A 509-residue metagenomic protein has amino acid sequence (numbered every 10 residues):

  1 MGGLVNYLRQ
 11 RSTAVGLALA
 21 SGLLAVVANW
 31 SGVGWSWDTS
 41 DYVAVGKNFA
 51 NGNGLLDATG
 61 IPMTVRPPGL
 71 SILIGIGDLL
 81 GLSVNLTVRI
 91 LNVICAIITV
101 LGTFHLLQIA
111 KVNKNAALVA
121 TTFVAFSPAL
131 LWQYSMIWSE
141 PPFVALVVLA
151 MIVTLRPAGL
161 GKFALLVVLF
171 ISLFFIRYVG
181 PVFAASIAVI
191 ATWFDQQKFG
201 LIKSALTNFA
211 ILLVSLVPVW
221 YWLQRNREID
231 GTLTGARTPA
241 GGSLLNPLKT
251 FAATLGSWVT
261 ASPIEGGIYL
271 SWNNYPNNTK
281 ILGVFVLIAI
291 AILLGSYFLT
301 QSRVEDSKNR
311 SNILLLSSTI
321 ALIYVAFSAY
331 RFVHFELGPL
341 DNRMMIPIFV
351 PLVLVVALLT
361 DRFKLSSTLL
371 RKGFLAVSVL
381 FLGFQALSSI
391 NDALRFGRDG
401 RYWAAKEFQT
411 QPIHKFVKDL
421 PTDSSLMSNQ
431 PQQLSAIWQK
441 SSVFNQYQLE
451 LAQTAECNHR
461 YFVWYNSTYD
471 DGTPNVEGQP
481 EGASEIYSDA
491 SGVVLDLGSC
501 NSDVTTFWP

Functional and structural regions predicted by a protein language model:
G2-L4, L160-F163, F183-L216: Perimembrane helix-loop-helix junctions
A14, A18, N115-L118, V168 (+3 more regions): Signature aromatic-anchored transmembrane alpha helix within multi-pass, membrane-resident enzymes that catalyze glycan
A28-W37, N51-S71, L79, S83-R89: Membrane-proximal lumenal/periplasmic loop motifs of glycosylation machinery
W37, V65, V88-C95, V119-L149 (+3 more regions): Multi-pass, polyprenyl lipid-linked donor-dependent membrane glycosyltransferases
P68, I72, L80-I98, Q133 (+1 more regions): Loop-to-helix entry region of an early transmembrane alpha helix in multi-pass inner-membrane enzymes
I109-K111, A150-L165, L173, Q197: Membrane-interface transmembrane helices that cradle and orient dolichyl/undecaprenyl
S204-A291, I323-F327, F384, S388: Membrane-lumen/periplasm interface segments of specific transmembrane helices in polyprenyl phosphate-linked
V377-S435: Membrane-embedded, lumen/periplasm-facing catalytic core of multi-pass transferases that use lipid-linked donors
